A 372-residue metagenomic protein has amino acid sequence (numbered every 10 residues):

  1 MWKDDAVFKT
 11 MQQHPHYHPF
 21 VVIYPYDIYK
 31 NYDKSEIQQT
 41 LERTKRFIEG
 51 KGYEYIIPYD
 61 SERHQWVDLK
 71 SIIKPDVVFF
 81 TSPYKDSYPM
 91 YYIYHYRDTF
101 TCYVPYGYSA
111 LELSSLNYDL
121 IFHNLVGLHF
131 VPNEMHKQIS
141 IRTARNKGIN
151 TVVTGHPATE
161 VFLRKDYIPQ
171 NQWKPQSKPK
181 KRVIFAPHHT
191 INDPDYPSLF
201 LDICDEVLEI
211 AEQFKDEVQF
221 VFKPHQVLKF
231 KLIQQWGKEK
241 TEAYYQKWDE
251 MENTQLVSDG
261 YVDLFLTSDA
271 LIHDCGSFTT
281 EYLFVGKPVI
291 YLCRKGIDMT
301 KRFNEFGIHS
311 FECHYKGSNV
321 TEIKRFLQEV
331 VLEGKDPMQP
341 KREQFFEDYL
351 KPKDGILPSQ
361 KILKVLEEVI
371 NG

Functional and structural regions predicted by a protein language model:
M1-L163: Active-site and donor-binding regions of nucleotide-sugar-utilizing enzymes
D4-P15, P157-A243, G317-N319, L332 (+2 more regions): Conserved catalytic-core segment of nucleotide-activated headgroup transferases in glycan assembly
V22-Y26, T81-P83, P105-G107, H156 (+3 more regions): Short loop/turn segments at strand-loop or loop-helix junctions that form parts of catalytic or ligand-binding pockets
E54-E62, N253-S258, F311-F326: Short acidic-hydrophobic, aromatic-tinged amphipathic segments that line or gate anion-handling sites
L69-S71, I121-F122, Q176, D263-L264 (+1 more regions): Structural alpha-helical scaffold elements that stabilize or flank donor/cofactor-binding regions in carbohydrate
K147, S277-L350: Catalytic binding pocket for nucleotide-activated donors in carbohydrate/polymer assembly enzymes
Q234-T280: Donor nucleotide-activated moiety binding/catalytic core segment of transferases that use nucleotide-activated donors
D354-G372: C-terminal alpha-helical cap of glycosyltransferases
